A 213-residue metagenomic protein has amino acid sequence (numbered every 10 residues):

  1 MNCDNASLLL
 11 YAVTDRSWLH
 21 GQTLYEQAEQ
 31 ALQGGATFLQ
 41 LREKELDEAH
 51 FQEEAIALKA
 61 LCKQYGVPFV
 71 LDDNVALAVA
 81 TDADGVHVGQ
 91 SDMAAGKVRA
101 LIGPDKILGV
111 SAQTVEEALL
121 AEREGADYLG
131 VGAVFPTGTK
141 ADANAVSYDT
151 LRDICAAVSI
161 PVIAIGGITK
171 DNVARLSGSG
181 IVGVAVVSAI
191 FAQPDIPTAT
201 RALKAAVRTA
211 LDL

Functional and structural regions predicted by a protein language model:
M1-M93, A100-D127, A143-V146, D153 (+4 more regions): Conserved N-terminal beta1-alpha1 strand-loop-helix module at the mouth
T14, G138-A141, I163, A185-V186: Residue-level signal for pocket-adjacent positions within structured domains
L41, V88, V131, P136 (+1 more regions): Short beta-strand and adjacent tight-turn residues that come in two discontinuous sequence segments and form the edges
M93-G96, T137: A short, polar/charged loop-to-alpha-helix boundary motif
V131, I163-I168, V184-S188: Glycine-rich beta-strand-to-loop/alpha-helix junction loops that act as flexible
P136-G138, L151, N172-R175: Short glycine/proline-centered loop/turn elements that form peptide/ligand docking sites
I181: Asp-centered catalytic/switch region of ABC-type ATPase nucleotide-binding domains
